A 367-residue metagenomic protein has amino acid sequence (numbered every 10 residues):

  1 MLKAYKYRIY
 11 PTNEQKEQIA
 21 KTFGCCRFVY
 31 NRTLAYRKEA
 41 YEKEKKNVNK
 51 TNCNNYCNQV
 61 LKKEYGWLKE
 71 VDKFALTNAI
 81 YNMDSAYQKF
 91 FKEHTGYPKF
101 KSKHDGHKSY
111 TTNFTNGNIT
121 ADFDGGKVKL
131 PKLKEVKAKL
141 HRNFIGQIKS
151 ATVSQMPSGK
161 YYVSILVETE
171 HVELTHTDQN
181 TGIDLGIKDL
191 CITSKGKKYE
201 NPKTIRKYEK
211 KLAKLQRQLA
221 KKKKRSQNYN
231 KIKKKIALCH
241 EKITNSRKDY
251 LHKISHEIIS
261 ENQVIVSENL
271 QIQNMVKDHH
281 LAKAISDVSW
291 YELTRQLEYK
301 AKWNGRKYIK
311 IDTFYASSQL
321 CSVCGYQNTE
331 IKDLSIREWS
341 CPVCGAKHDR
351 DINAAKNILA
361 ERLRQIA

Functional and structural regions predicted by a protein language model:
M1-L76: Gly/serine-rich nucleotide phosphate-binding loop at the start of the catalytic core of nucleotide/ADP-ribose-handling
Y7-I9, V136-A138, K198-N201: Generic detection of short hydrophobic beta-strand segments and adjacent strand-loop junctions
I9-N13, Q88, Q296: Hydrophobic/aromatic-rich, well-ordered segments within soluble, folded domains that form packed cores
E17-A20, G24-R27, F74-Y81, H252 (+4 more regions): Non-catalytic, well-ordered alpha-helical scaffold segments
T33, A79-F90, I352-R362: Stable alpha-helical structural segments in soluble proteins, enriched in small hydrophobic residues
L34, K38-Y41, Y87, F91-P98 (+1 more regions): Long, hydrophobic, amphipathic alpha-helical segments used as structural scaffolds
N52-M156: Acidic carboxylate diad motif detector
F144-Q147, P157-A367: Positively charged, helix-rich recognition surfaces that bind polyanionic ligands
